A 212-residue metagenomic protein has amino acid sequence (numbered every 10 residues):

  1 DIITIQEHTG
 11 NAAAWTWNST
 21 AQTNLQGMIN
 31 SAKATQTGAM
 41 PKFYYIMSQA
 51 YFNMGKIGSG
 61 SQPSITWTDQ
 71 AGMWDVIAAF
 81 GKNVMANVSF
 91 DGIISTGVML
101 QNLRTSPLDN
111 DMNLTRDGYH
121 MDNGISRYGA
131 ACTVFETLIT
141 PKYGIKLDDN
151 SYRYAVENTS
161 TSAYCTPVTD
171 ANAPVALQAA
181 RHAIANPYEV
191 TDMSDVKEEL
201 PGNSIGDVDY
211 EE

Functional and structural regions predicted by a protein language model:
D1-G124, E136: Alpha-helical cap/lid subdomain in secreted, periplasmic, or secretory-pathway luminal O-acyl-processing enzymes
L114-E211: Conserved catalytic region of serine esterases and O-acyltransferases that act on ester linkages in lipids
